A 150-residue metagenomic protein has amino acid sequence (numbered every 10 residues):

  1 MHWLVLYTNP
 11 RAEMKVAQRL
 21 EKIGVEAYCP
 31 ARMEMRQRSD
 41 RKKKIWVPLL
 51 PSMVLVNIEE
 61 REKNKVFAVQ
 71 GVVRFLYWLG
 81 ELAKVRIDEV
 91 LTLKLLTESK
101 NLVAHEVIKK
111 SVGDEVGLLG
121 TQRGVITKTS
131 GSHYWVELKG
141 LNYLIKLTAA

Functional and structural regions predicted by a protein language model:
M1-E115, R123-A150: Acidic-enriched and Gly/Ser
